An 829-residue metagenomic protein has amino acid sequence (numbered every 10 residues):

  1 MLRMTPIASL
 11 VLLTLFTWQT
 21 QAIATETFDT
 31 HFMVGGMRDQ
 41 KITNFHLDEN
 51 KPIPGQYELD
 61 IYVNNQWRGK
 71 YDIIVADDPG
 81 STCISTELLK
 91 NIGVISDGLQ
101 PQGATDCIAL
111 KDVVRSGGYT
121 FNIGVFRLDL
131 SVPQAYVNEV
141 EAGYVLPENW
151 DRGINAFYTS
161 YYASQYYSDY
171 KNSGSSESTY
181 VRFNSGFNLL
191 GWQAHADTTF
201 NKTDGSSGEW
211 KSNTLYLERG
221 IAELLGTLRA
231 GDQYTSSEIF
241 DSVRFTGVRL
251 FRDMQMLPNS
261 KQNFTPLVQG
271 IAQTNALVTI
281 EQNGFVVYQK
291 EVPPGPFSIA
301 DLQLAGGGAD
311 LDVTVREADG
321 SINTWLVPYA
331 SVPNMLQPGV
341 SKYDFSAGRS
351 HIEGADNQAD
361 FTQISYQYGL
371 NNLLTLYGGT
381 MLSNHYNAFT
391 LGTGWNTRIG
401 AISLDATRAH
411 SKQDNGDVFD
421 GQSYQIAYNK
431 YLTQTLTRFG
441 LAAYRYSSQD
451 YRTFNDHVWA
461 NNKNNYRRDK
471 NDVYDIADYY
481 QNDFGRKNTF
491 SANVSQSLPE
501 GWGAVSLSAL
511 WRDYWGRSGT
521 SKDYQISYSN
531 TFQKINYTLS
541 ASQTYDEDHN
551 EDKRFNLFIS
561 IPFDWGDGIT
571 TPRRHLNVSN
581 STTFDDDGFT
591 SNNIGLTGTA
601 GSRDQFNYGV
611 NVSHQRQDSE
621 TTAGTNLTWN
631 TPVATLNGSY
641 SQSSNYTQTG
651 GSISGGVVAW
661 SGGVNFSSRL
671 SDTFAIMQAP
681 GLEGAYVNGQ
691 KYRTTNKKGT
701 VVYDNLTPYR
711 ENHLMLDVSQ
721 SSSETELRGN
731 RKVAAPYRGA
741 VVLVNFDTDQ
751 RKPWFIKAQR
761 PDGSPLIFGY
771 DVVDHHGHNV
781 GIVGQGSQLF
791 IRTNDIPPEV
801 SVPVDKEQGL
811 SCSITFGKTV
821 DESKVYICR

Functional and structural regions predicted by a protein language model:
M1-A24: Gram-negative bacterial Sec-dependent N-terminal signal peptides
T25-Y57, R68, E87, N91-I95 (+11 more regions): Flexible, glycine-rich linker and terminal segments associated with outer-membrane beta-barrel/transport systems
R68-S81: Short acidic/polar beta-strand-loop edge motifs in secreted extracellular and Gram-negative envelope-associated
S185, F345-G354, T362-T380, T390 (+1 more regions): Core alpha-helical transmembrane segments of integral membrane proteins
I299-G307: Extracytoplasmic assembly/pore-lining segments of large envelope/extracellular complexes
